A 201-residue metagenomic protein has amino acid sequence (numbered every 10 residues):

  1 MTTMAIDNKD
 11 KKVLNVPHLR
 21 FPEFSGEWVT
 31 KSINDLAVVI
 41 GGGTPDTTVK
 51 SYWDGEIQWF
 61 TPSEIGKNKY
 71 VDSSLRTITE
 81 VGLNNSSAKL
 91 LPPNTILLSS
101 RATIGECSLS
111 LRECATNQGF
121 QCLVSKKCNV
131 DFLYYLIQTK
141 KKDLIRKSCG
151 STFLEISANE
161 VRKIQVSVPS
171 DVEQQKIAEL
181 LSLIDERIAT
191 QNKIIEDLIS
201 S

Functional and structural regions predicted by a protein language model:
M1, F21, S25-N34, R162-S200: Amphipathic alpha-helical segments
M1-L19: Accessory (non-catalytic) regions of SAM-dependent nucleic-acid methyltransferases and partner specificity/recognition
T3-M4, I33, L133, G150-S151: Basic chromatin DNA-binding modules
V16-G43, W59: Non-catalytic DNA-recognition/assembly elements of restriction-modification systems
G43, G55-E56, T61-S63, Y70-Q138 (+2 more regions): A short beta-sheet element
D46-D54: Short coil/turn segments at secondary-structure boundaries
I137-V166: Specificity-determining recognition surfaces
